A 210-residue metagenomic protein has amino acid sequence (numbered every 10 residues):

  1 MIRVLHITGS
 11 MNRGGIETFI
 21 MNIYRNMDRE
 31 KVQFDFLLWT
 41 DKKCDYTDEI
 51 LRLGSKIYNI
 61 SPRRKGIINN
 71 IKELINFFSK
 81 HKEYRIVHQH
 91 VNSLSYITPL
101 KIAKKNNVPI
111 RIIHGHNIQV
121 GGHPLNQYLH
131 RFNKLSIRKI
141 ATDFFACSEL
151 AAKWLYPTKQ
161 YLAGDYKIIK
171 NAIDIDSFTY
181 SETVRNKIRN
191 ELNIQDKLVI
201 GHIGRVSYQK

Functional and structural regions predicted by a protein language model:
M1-K210: Membrane-interface segments of envelope glycosyltransferases acting on lipid-linked substrates or membrane lipids
